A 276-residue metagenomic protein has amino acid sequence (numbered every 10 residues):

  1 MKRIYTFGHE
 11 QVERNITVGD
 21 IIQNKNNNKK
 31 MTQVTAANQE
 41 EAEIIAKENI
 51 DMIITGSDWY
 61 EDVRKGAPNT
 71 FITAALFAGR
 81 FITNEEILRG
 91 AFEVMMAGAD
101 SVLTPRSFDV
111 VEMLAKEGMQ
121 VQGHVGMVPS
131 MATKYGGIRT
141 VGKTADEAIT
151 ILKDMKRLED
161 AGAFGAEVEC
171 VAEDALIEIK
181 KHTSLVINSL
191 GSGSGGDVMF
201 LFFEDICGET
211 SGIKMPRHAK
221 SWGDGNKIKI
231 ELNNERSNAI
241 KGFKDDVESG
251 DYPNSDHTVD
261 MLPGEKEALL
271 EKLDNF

Functional and structural regions predicted by a protein language model:
M1-F276: Alpha/beta enzyme core
